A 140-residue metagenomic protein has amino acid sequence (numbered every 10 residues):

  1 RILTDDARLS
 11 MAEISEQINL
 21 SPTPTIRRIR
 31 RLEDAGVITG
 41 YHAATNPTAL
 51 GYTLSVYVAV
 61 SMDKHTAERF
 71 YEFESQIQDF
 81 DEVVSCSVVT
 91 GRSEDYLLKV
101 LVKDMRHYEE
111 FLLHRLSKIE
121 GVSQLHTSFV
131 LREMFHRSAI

Functional and structural regions predicted by a protein language model:
R1-I140: A compositional/biophysical signature of low hydrophobicity enriched in polar/charged and small residues
